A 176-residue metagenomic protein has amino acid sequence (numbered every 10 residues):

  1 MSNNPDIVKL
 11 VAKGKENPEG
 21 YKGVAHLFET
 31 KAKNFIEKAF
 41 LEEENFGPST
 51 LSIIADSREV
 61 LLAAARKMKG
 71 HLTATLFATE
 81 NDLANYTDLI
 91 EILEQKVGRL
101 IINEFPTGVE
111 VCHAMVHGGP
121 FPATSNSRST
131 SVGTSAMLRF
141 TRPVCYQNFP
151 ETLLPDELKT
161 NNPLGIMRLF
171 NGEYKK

Functional and structural regions predicted by a protein language model:
M1-L72: NAD(P)-dependent aldehyde/semialdehyde dehydrogenase
S2-Y21, A25-L27, H71, F77-K176: C-terminal segments
